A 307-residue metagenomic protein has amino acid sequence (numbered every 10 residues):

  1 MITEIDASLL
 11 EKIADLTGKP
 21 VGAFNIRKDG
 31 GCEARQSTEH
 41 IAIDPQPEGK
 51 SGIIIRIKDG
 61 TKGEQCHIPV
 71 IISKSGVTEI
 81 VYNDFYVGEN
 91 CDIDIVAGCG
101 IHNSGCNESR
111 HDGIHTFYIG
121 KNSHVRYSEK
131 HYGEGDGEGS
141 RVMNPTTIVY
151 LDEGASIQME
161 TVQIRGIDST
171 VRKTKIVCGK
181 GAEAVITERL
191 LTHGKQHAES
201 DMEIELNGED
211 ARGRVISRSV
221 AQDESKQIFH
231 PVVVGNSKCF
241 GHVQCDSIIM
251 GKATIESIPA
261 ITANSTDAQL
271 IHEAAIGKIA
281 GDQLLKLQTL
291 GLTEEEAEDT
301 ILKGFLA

Functional and structural regions predicted by a protein language model:
M1-N25, G30: C-terminal functional modules
A23-K28, E33-L285, T289-L292, L302-A307: Conserved beta-strand/loop scaffold segments within soluble protein domains that form the structured core and edges
